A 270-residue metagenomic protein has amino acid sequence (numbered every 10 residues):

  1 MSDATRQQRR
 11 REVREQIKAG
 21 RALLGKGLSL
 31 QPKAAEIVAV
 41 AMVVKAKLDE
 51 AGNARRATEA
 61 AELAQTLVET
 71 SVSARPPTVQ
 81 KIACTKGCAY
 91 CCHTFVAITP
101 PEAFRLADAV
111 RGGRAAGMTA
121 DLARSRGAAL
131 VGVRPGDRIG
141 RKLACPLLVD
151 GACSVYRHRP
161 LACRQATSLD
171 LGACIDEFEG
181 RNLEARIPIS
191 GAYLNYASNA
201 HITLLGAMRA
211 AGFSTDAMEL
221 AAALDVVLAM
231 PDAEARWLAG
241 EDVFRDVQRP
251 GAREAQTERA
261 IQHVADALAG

Functional and structural regions predicted by a protein language model:
S2-Y90, T94-A152, Y156-G270: Short loop/turn segments that flank or connect secondary-structure elements
